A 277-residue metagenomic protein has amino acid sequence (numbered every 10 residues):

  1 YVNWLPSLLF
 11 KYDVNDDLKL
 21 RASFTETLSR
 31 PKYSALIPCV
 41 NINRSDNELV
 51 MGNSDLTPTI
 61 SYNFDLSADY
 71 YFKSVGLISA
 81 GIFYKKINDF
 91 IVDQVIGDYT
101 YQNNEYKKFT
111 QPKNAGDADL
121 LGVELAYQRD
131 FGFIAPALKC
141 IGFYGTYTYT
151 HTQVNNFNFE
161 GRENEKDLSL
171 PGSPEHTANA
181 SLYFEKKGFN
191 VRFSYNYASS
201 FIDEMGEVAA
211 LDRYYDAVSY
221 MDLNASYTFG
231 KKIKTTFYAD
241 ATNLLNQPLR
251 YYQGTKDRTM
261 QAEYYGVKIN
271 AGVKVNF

Functional and structural regions predicted by a protein language model:
Y1-N15, N41: Signature of Gram-negative outer-membrane beta-barrel scaffolds
L8-Y12, L66-Y70, I82, V123-R129 (+6 more regions): Residues on the lipid-exposed face of transmembrane beta-strands in outer-membrane beta-barrel proteins
D17, T27-P31, K73-V75, K85-D89 (+4 more regions): Structural signature of outer-membrane beta-barrel domains
D17, V75, G132-I141, F157 (+1 more regions): Short loop/turn motifs that connect adjacent beta-strands in outer-membrane beta-barrel proteins
L28-S79, F83-I87, N103-D130, L170-H176 (+1 more regions): Outer-membrane beta-barrel signature, preferentially recognizing the C-terminal barrel domain of Gram-negative
Y33-C39, D46-N47, I91-G97, A137-K139 (+4 more regions): Outer-membrane beta-barrel translocator domains and adjoining extracellular loop/strand segments of Gram-negative
Y84-K86, N104-I202: Gram-negative outer-membrane beta-barrel transporters
I141, Y197-M205, S226-F277: C-terminal beta-signal and adjacent terminal beta-strands/loops of Gram-negative outer-membrane beta-barrel proteins
